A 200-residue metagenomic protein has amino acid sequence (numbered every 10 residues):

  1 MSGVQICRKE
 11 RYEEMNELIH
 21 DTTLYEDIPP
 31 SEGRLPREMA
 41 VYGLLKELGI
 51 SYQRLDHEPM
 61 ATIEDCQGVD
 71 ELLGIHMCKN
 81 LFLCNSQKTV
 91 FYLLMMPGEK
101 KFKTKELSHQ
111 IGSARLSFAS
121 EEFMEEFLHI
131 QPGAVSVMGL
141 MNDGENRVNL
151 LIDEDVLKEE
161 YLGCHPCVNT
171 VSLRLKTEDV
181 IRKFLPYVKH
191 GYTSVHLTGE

Functional and structural regions predicted by a protein language model:
I6-E200: Extended, low-hydrophobicity, polar/charged segments
